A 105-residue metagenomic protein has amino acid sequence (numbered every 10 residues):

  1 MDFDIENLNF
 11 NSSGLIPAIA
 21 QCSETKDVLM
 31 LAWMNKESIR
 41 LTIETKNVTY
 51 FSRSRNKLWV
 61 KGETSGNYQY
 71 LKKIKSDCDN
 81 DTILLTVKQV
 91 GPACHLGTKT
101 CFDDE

Functional and structural regions predicted by a protein language model:
D2-L15, Q21-M30, M34-E105: C-terminal binding/interaction regions
